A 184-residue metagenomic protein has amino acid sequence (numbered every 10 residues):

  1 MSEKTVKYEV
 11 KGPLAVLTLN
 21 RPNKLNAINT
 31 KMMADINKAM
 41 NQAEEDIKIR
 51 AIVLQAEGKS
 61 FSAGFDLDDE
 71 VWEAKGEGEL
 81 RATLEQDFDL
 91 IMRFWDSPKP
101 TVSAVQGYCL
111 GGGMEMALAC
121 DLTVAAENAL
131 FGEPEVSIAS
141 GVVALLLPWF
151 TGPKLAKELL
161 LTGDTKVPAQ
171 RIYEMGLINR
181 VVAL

Functional and structural regions predicted by a protein language model:
M1-E57: Conserved CoA-thioester-binding segment of acyl-CoA-metabolizing enzymes
L17, L54, D66, M116-L118 (+1 more regions): Hydrophobic/aromatic residues within transmembrane alpha-helices of multi-pass small-molecule transporters
N20, N26, G64-D66, G107 (+1 more regions): Conserved phosphate-binding and hydrolysis motifs of nucleotide-dependent enzymes
P22-L25, K59, G64, N128-L130: A short, glycine- and basic residue-enriched loop/turn that sits immediately adjacent to a domain's principal
N23, A27, A34, G78-F88 (+1 more regions): Residues at secondary-structure transition points
A56-R93: Glycine- (often His-adjacent) and acidic-residue-rich active-site loop that binds/positions the CoA thioester
R93-L184: Crotonase-fold acyl-CoA enzyme core
